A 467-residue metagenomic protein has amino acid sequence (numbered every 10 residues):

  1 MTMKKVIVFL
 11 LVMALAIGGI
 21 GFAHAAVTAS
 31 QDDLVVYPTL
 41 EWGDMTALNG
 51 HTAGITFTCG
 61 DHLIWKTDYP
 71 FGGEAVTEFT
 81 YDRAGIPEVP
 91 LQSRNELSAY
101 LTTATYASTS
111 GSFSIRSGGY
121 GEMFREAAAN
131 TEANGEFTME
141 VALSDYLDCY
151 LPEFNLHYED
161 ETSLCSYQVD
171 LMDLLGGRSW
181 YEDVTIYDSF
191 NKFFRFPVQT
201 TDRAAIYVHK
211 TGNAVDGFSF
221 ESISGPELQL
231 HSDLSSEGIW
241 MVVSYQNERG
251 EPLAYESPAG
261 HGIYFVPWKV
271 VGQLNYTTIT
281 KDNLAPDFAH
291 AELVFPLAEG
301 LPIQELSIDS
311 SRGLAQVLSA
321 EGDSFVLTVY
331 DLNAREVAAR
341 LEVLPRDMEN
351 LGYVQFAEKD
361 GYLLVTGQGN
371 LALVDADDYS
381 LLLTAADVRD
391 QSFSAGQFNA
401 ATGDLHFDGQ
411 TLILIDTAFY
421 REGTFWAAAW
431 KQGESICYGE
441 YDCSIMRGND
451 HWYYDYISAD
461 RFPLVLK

Functional and structural regions predicted by a protein language model:
K4-H24: Hydrophobic membrane-insertion alpha-helices, especially the h-region of bacterial N-terminal signal peptides
G18, D32, S319-K467: Hydrophilic extracytoplasmic domains
G19-V35: Sec-dependent signal peptide cleavage junction
V35-T52: Short extracytoplasmic/periplasmic juxtamembrane "stem" segments immediately C-terminal to an N-terminal membrane anchor
A53-F57: Charged, alpha-helical coiled-coil and linker scaffolds that mediate dimerization/oligomerization and interdomain
T58-A104: Extracytoplasmic/periplasmic/luminal assembly and interaction segments in envelope/secretory/respiratory proteins
L63, V76, I86, A104 (+14 more regions): Hydrophobic residues embedded in beta-strands of well-ordered beta-sheets
V89-L314: Long, acidic/polar, low-complexity amphipathic helices and coiled-coil-like
